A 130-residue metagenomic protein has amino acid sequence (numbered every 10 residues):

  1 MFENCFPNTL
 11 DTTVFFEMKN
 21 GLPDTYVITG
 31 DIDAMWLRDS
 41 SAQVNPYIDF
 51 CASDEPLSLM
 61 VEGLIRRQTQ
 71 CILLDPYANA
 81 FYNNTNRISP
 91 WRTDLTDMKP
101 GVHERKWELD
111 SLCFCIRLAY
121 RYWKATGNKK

Functional and structural regions predicted by a protein language model:
M1-R38, G63: Low-complexity, Ser/Thr/Pro/Gly-enriched N-terminal "stalk/linker" regions
D33-V61, I65-K130: Aromatic-rich carbohydrate-recognition surfaces in CAZymes
